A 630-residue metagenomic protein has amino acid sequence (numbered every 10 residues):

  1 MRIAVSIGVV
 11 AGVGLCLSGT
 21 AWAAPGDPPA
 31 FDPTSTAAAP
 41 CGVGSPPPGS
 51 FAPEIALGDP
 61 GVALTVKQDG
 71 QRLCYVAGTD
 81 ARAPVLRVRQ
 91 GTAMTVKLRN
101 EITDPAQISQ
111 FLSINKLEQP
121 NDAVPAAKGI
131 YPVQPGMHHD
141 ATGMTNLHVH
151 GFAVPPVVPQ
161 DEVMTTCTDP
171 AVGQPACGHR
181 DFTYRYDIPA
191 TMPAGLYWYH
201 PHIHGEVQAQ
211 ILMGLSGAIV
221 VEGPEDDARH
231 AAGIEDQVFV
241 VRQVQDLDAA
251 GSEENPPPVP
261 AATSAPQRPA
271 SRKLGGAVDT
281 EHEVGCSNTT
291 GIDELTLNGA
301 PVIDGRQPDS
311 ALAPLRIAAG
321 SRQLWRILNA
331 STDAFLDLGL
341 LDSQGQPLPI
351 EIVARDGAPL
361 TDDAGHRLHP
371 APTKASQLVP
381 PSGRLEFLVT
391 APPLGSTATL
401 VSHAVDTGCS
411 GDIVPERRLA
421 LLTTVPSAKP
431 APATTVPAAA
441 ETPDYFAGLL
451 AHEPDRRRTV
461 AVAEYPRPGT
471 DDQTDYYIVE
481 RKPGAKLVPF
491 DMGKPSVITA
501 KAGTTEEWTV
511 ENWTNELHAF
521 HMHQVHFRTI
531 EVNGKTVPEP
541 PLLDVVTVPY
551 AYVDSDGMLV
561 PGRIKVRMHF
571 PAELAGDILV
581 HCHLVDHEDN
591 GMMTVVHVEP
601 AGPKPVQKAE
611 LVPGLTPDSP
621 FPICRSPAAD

Functional and structural regions predicted by a protein language model:
M1-A23: Secretory targeting and sorting signals
V9, W22-Q174, D181-T183, T263 (+7 more regions): N-terminal, post-signal-peptide metal-ligating segments of extracellular/periplasmic oxidoreductases, dominated by
V96, L147, P201, F239 (+6 more regions): Divalent metal-coordination and catalytic microenvironments
L98-D104, I327-S331, V510-T514: Asparagine-centered strand-capping/turn motif at beta-strand->loop junctions
N121-D227, H366-S427, T514-H518, V537-D630: Extracellular/periplasmic metallocenter environments
V154-P175, A262-T442, K535-E539: Histidine- and aromatic-rich segments of cupredoxin/plastocyanin-like copper-binding domains
D342-L360, W513-L542, V585-E588, H597-G602: Active/binding-pocket-proximal capping segment
R458-T529, D544-V553, G557-H581: C-terminal substrate/ligand-recognition segments
